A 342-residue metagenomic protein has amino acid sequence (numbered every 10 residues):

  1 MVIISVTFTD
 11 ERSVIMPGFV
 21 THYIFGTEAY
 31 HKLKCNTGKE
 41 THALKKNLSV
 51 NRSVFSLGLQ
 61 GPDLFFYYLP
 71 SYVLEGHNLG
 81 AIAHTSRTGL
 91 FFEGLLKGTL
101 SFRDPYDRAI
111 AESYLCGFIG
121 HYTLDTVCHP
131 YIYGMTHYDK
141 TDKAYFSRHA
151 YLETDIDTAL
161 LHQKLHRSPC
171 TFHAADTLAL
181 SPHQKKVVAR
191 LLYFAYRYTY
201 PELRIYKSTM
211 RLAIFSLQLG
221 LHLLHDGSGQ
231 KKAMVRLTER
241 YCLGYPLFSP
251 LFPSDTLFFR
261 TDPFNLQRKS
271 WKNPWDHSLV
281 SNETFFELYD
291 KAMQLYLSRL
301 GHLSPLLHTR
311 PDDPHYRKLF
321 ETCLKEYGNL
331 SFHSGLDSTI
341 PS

Functional and structural regions predicted by a protein language model:
V2-C116, Y122-S342: N-terminal leader/auxiliary helical segments
